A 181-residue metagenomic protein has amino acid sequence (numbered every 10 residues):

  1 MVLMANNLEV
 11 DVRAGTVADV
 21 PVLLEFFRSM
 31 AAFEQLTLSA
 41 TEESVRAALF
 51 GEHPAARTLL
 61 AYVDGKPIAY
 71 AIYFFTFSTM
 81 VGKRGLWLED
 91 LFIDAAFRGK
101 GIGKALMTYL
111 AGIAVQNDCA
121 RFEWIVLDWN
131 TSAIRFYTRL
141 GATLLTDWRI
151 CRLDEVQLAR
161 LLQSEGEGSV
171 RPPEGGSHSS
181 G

Functional and structural regions predicted by a protein language model:
D11-E25: A short beta-loop-alpha structural element at the N-terminal edge of CoA-dependent acyl/N-acetyltransferase catalytic
L24-A48: Conserved GNAT-fold acetyl-CoA-binding loop/helix
A48-L60, W87: A short helix-loop-beta-strand connector motif used in the catalytic cores of GNAT acetyltransferases and, in some
L60, K66-F74: Conserved beta-strand in the GNAT
A61, G99-K104: Glycine-rich acyl-CoA binding loop
K104, T108, Q116, D128-D147: Conserved active-site alpha-helix within GNAT-family acetyltransferase domains
V115-I125: Conserved GNAT acetyl-CoA-binding A-motif
W124-A133, R152-V156: Conserved beta-strand-loop-alpha-helix junction that forms the acyl-donor binding cleft
